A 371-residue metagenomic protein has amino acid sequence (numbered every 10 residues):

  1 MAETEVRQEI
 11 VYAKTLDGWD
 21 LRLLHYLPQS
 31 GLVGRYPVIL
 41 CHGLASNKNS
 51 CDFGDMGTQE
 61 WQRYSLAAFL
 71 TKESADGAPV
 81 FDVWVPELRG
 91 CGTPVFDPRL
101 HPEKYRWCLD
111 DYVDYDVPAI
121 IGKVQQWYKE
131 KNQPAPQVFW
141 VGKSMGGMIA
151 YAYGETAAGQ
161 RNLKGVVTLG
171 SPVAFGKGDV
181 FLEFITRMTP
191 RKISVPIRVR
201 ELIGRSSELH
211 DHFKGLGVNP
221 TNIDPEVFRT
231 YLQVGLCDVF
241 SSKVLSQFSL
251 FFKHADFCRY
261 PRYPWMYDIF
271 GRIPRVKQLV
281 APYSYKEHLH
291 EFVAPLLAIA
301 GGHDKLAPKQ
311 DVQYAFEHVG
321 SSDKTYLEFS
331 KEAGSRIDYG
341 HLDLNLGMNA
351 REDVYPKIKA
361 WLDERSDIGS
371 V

Functional and structural regions predicted by a protein language model:
T15, R22-R99: Short, surface-exposed "cap/lid" segments of acyl-processing enzymes
H42, V138-G147, G301: Conserved alpha/beta-hydrolase "nucleophile elbow" surrounding the catalytic nucleophile
K104-W127: Alpha/beta-hydrolase active-site loop
Q126, E130-P136, M145-I273: Alpha/beta-hydrolase-fold enzymes
F292, A298-A300: Short beta-strand/loop motif that positions the catalytic acidic residue of the alpha/beta-hydrolase fold
G302-D304, L342: Acidic beta-to-alpha connecting loop that harbors the catalytic carboxylate
K305-D311: Conserved alpha/beta-hydrolase "acid-adjacent" motif
T325-V371: Catalytic active-site module of serine/aspartate enzymes centered on a nucleophile-bearing elbow/loop
